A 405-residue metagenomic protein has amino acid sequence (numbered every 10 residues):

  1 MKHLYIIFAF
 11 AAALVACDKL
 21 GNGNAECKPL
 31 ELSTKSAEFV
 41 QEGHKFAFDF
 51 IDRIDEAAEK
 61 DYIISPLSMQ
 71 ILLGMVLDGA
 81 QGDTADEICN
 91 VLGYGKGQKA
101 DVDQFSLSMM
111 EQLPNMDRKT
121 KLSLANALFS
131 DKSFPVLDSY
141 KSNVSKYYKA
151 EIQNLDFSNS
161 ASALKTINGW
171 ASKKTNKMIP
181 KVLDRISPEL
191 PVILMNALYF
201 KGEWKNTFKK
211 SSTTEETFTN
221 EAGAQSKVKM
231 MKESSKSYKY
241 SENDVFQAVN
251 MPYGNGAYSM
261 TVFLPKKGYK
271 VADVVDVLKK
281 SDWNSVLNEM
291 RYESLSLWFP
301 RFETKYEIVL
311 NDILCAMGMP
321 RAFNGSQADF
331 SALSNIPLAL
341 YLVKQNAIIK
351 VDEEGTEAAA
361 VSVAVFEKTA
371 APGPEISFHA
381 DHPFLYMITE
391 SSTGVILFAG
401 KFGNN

Functional and structural regions predicted by a protein language model:
H3-A9, C17-F157, F402: Detector for small/aliphatic-rich hydrophobic stretches
F8, N324, L333-P337, V343-A358 (+1 more regions): Non-catalytic interaction/Regulatory regions outside core domains
D18, F134, R185, S281-N284: Soluble, non-membrane globular domain cores that form compact, hydrophobic packing and curved binding surfaces
I63-A85, N250-P252, P374-N405: Feature captures eukaryotic membrane-trafficking machinery centered on endolysosomal pathways and lysosome-related
I88-L92, F208-T217, A272-S281: Short Gly/aromatic-enriched secondary-structure transition segments
A100-K266, N288-P372: Non-catalytic, conformational "gating/processing" segments within enzyme and secreted inhibitor domains
P265-R291: Internal alpha/beta scaffold segment
